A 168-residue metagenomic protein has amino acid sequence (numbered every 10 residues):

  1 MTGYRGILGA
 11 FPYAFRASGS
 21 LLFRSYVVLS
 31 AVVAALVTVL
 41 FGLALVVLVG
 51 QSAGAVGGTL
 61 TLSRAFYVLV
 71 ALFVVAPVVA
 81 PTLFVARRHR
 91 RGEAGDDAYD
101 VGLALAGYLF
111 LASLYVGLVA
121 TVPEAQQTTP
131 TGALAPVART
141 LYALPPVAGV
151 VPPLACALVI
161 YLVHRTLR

Functional and structural regions predicted by a protein language model:
M1-V33: N-terminal juxtamembrane cytosolic/stromal segments of multi-pass membrane proteins
G19-S20, T82-D100, H164-R168: Cytoplasmic membrane-interface regions of multi-pass membrane proteins
Y26-G42, L103-V119: Hydrophobic alpha-helical membrane-insertion segments
L40-A55, G117-T131: Membrane-helix interface motif
V46, A65-R91: Canonical alpha-helical transmembrane segments
G50-A76, Y142-P146: Transmembrane alpha-helix entry/boundary detector in multi-pass membrane proteins
R64-V70, D96-Y115: Transmembrane alpha-helical segments of multi-pass membrane proteins
Y115-R168: Terminal transmembrane helical module of multi-pass membrane proteins
